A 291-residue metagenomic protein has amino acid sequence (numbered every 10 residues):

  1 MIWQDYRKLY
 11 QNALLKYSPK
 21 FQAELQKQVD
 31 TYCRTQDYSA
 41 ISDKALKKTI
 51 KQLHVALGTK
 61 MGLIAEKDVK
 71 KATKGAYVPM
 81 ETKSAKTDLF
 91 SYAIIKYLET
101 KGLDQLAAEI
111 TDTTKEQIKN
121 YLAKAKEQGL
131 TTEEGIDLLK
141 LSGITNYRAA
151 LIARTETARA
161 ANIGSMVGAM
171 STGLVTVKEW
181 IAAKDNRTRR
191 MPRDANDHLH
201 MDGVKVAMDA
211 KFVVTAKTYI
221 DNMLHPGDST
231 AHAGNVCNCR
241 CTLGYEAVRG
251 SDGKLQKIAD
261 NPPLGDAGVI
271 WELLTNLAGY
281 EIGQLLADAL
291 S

Functional and structural regions predicted by a protein language model:
M1-R148, A231, Y245-S291: N-terminal leader/targeting and assembly helices and adjacent pre-domain segments
I144, R148-D260: Acidic, glycine-rich two-metal-ion catalytic cores of nucleic acid-processing enzymes
